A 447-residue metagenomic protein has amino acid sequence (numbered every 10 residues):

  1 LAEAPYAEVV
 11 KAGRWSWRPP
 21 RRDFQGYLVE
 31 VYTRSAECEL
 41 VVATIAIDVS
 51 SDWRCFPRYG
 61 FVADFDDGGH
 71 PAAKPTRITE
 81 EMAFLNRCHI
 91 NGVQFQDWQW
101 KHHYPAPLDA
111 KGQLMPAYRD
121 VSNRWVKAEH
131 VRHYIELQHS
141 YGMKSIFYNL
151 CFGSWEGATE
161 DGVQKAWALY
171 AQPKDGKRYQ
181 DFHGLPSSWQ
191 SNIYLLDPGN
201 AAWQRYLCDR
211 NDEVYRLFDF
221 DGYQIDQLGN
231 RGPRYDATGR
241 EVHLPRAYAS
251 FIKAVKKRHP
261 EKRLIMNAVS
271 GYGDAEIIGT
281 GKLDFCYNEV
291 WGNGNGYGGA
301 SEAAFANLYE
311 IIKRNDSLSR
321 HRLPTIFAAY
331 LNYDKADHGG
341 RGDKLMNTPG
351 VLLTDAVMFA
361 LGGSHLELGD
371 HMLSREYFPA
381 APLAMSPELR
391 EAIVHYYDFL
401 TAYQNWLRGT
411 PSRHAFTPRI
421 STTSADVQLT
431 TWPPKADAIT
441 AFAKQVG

Functional and structural regions predicted by a protein language model:
L1-D52: Beta-strand-enriched, solvent-exposed domains that form extended recognition/catalytic surfaces
V41-K101: An acidic-aromatic substrate-binding cleft motif
S51-P75, F147-F218: Active-site-adjacent "subsite" loops/lids of carbohydrate-active enzymes
F56-T76, K111-A128, S188-C208, G229-A247 (+2 more regions): The substrate-binding groove and active-site-proximal loops of carbohydrate-active enzymes, especially glycoside
W98-C151, G239-R258: Aromatic-lined substrate-binding rim segments of carbohydrate-active enzymes
P105-Y118, C151-S188, A237-V242, T280-C286 (+1 more regions): Aromatic- and acidic-residue-enriched segments that line the glycan-binding/catalytic groove of carbohydrate-active
L195-P324: Active-site neighborhood of glycoside hydrolase catalytic domains
M266-N267, G281-K282, Y297-G447: Active-site-proximal substrate-binding groove within the catalytic cores of carbohydrate-active enzymes
